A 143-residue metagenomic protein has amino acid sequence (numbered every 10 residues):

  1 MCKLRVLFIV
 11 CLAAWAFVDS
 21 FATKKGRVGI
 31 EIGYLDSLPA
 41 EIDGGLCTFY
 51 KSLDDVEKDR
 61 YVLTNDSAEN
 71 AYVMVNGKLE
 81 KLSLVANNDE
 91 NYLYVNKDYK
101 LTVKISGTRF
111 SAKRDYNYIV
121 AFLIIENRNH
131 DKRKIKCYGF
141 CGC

Functional and structural regions predicted by a protein language model:
M1-K24: Bacterial Sec-dependent N-terminal signal peptides
T23-V85: An ectodomain-focused feature that recognizes extracytoplasmic/extracellular
L46, L79, K100, D131-K132: Short, solvent-exposed loop/turn motifs
A68-N70, K100, V120, K132-K134: Exposed beta-strand and adjacent loop surfaces of beta-rich binding modules that mediate intermolecular recognition
G77, A86, I105-R109, G139-C141: A mature extracytoplasmic/lumenal domain signature
L82-S83, V103, I135: Short capping micro-motif at the N-terminus of alpha-helices
N88-R128: Acidic, glycine-rich flexible loop segments
R133-C143: Short, low-complexity, Pro/Ser/Thr/Gly-rich segments in the mature regions of secreted, periplasmic
